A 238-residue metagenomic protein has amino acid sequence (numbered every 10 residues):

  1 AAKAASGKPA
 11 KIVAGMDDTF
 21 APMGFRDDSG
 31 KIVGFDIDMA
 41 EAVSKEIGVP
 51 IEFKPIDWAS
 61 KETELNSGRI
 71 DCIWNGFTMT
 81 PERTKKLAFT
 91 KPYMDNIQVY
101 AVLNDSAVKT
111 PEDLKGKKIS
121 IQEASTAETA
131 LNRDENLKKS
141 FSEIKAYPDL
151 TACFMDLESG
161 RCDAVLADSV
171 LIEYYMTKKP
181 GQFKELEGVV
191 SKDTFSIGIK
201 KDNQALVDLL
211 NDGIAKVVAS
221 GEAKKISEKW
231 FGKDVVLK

Functional and structural regions predicted by a protein language model:
A4-G76, S220: Extracytoplasmic small-molecule ligand-binding "clamshell" domains of the periplasmic binding protein/Venus flytrap
G15-F20, K54-A59, G68-T80, N96 (+5 more regions): Beta->alpha turn/N-cap motifs
D18, D95-V102, S169, E173-A215 (+1 more regions): Periplasmic-binding protein-like
R26, A40-G48, A127-Y147, M176-P180: Ligand-binding cleft/hinge of the Venus flytrap
I37, E52-T63, I144-S159, D193: Short helix-initiation/N-cap motifs at beta->coil->alpha
I37-E46, D105-V108, E112, K117-K118 (+2 more regions): Extended ligand-binding regions for polar small-molecule ligands
E41, K45, P50-D113, F183 (+1 more regions): Acidic, polar ligand-binding/catalytic clefts
S60-T63, G76-K85, A130-E135, D156-S159 (+1 more regions): A ligand-binding cleft/hinge motif common to bilobed small-molecule-binding domains
